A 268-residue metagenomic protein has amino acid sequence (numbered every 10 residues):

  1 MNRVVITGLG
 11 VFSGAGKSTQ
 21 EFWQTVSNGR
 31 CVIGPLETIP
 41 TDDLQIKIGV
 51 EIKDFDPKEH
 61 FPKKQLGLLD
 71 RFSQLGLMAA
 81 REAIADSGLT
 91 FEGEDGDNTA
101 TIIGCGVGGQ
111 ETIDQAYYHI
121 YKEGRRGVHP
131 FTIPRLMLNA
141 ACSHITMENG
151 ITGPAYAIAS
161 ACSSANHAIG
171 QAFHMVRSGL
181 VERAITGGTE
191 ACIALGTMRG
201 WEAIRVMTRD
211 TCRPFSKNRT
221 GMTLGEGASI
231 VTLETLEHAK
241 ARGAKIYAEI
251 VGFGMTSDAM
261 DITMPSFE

Functional and structural regions predicted by a protein language model:
R3-T7, R30-G34, M207, T211-E268: Condensing-enzyme catalytic core mediating Claisen C-C bond formation in acyl metabolism
V4-I6, N98-I102, E182-T186, C212 (+1 more regions): Short glycine-aspartate micro-motif
I6, F22, S27-S160, T189-T197: Conserved beta-ketoacyl condensing-enzyme motif
G10, I102-G104, A159, A184-E190 (+2 more regions): Short beta-strand segments
V11-G16, Q20, K63-R81, V128-M137 (+3 more regions): Active-site pocket-shaping loop/turn-to-helix segments
T41, Q45-E51, G108-T112, A191-P214 (+2 more regions): Active-site-adjacent elements of ketosynthase-type condensing enzymes
G76-L89, L138-C142, T146-N149, P154-G188 (+1 more regions): Active-site-proximal alpha-helical scaffold in enzymes
